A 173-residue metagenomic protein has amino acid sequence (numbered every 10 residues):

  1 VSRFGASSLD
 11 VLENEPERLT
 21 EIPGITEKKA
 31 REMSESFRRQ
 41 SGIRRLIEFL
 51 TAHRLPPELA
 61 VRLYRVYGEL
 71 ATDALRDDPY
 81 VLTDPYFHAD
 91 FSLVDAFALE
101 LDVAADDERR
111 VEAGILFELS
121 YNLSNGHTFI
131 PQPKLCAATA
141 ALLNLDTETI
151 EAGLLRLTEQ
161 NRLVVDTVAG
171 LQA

Functional and structural regions predicted by a protein language model:
V1-G170: Accessory alpha-helical DNA-binding modules that contact the DNA backbone or grooves
